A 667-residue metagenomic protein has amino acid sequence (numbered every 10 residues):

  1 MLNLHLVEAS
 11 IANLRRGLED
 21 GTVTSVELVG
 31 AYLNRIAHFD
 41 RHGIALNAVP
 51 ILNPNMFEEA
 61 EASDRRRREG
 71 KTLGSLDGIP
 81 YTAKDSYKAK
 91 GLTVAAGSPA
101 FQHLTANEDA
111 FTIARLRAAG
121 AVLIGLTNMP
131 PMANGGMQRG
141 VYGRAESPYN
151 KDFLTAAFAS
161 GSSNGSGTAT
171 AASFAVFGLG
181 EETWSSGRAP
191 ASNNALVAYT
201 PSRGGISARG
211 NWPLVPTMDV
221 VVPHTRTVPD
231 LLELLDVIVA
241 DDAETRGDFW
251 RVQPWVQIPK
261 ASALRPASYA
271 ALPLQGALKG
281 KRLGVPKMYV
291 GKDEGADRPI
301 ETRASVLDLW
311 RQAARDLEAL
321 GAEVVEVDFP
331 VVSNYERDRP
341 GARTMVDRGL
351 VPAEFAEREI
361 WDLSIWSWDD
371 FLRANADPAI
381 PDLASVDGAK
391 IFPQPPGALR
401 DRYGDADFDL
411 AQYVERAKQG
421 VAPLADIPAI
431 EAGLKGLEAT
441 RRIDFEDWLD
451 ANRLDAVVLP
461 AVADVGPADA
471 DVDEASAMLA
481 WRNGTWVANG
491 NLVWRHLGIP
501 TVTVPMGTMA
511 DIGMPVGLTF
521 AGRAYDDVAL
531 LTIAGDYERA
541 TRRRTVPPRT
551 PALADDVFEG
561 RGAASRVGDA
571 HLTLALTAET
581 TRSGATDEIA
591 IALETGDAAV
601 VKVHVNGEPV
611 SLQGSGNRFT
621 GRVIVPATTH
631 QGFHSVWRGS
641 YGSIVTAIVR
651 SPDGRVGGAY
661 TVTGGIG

Functional and structural regions predicted by a protein language model:
M1-E59, R65-E69, G91, L309-A322 (+9 more regions): An N-terminal boundary/leader segment
L2, L76-P99, A277-G295, T344-E446 (+2 more regions): Short helix-loop capping/hinge segments that flank enzyme active sites or metal/cofactor-binding pockets
V7, Y87, T93, D248-P378 (+2 more regions): Gly/Ser-rich, acidic/histidine-flanked active-site/gating loops
E19-D20, L33-A45, E61-R68, R117-A118 (+7 more regions): Sec-exported extracytoplasmic/periplasmic mature domains
H42, L73-D219, F249-P254, P286-M288 (+4 more regions): Short glycine/serine-rich loop/turn segments
T72, T200-D308, T541-T577, A585 (+1 more regions): A short helix-breaking turn/cap at a secondary-structure junction
P223, V504, M514-R523, L531: Short, well-ordered beta-strand elements
V421-I443, A451-H496: An extended, acidic, His-containing surface patch that forms the Zn2+-binding/catalytic region of metallohydrolases
